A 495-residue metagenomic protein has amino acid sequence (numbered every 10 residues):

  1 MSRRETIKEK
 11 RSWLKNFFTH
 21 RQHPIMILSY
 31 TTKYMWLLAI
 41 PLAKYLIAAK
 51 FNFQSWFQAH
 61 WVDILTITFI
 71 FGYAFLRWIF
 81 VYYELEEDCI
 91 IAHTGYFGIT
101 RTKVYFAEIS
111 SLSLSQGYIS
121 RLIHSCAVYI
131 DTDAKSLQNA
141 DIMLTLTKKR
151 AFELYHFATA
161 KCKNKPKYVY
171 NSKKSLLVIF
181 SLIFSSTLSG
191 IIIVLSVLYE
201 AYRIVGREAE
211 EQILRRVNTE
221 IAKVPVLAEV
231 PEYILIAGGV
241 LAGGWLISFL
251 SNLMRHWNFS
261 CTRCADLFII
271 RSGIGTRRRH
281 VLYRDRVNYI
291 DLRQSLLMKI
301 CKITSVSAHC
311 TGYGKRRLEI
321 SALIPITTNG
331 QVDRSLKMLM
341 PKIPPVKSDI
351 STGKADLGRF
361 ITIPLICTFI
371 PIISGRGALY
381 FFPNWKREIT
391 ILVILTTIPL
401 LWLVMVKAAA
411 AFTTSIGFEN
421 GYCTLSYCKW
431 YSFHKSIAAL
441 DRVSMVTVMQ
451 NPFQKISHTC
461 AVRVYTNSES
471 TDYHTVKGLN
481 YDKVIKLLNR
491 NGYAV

Functional and structural regions predicted by a protein language model:
M1-V495: N-terminal basic, Ser/Thr-rich segments that initiate or prime the first beta/alpha elements at protein or domain
